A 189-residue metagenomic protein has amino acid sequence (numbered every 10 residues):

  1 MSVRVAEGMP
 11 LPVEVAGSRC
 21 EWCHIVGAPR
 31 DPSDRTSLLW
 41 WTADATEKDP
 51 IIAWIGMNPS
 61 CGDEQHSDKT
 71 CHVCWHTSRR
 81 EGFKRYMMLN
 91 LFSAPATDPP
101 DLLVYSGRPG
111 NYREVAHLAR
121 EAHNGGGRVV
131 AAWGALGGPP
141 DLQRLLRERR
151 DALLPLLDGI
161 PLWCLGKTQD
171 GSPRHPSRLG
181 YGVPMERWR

Functional and structural regions predicted by a protein language model:
M1-D68: Active-site and ligand/interface coordination hotspots across diverse enzymes and nucleic-acid-associated assemblies
S33, S37, S67-W75, G107-A116: Short acidic (Asp/Glu) patches
I51, K84-R85, R128, P161: Residues at the starts of beta-strands that form the adenosine-phosphate
I55-G56, L89, A132: Short hydrophobic segments within beta-strands
N58-C61, A94, L136: A short, flexible beta-alpha/helix-coil linker loop
S60-G82: A short mixed-secondary-structure module that forms the rim of ligand-binding clefts
K84-L102: Short connector loops at secondary-structure junctions
L102-R189: Glycine/proline-rich loop-helix segments at beta-alpha junctions forming the active-site rim of enzyme cores
